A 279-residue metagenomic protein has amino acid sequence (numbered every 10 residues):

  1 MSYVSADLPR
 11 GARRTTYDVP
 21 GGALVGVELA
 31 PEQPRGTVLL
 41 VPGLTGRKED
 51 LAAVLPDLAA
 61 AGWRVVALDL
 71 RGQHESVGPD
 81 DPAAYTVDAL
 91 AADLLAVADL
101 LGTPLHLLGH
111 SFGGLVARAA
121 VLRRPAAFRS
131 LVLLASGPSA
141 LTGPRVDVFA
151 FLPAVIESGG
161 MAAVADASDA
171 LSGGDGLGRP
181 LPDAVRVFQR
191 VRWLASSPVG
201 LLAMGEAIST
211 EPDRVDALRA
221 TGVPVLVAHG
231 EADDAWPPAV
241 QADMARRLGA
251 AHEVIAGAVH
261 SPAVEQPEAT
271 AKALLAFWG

Functional and structural regions predicted by a protein language model:
M1-V38, A60-W63, A195, G279: Alpha/beta-hydrolase fold catalytic core
L8, A60, V66-L108, F112 (+1 more regions): Active-site loop/oxyanion-hole signature of alpha/beta-hydrolase fold enzymes
A23-G78: Conserved HGGG/HGGXW glycine-rich cap/lid loop of the alpha/beta-hydrolase fold
R118, L122-R123, F128-G159: Flexible "cap/lid" loop of the alpha/beta hydrolase fold
T142-D147, M161-R219: Conserved alpha/beta-hydrolase catalytic His-Asp/Glu region
T221, V227-H229: Short beta-strand/loop motif that positions the catalytic acidic residue of the alpha/beta-hydrolase fold
E231-W236: Acidic catalytic loop of the alpha/beta-hydrolase fold
A258-A271: Catalytic histidine-centered segment of alpha/beta-hydrolase-like enzymes
